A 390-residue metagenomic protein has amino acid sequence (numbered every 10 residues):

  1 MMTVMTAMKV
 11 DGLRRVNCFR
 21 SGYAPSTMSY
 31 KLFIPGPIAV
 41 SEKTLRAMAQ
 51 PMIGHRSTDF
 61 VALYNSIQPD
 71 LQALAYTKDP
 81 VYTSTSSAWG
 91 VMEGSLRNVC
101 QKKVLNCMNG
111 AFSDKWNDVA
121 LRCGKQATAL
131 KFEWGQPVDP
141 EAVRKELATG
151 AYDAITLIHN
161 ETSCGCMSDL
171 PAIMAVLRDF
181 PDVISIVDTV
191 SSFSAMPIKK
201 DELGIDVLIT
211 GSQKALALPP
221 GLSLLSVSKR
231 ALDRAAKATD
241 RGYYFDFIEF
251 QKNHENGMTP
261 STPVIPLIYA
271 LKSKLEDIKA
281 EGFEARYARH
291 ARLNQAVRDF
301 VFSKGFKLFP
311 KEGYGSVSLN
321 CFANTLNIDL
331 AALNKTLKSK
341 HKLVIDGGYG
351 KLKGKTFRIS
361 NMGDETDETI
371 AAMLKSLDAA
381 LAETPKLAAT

Functional and structural regions predicted by a protein language model:
S29-T83: A glycine-/small-polar-enriched, mobile loop at the entrance of the PLP active site in fold-type I
A39-V40, Q213-D299: Active-site C-terminal subdomain of aminotransferase-like
S66-A75, E276-F309, T336: Conserved PLP-dependent catalytic core of the aminotransferase class-I/II
K78-L105, N109, S113-N117: Conserved beta-loop-alpha segment that forms the PLP phosphate-binding cup at the N-terminus of a helix
V138-S194: Active-site phosphate-binding strand-loop segment of PLP-dependent enzymes
D201-Q213: Conserved active-site segment immediately N-terminal to the catalytic lysine that forms the internal aldimine
K307-K340: Conserved PLP-binding catalytic core of the aspartate aminotransferase-like
K351, K355-T390: PLP-dependent enzyme catalytic core of the Aspartate aminotransferase-like
